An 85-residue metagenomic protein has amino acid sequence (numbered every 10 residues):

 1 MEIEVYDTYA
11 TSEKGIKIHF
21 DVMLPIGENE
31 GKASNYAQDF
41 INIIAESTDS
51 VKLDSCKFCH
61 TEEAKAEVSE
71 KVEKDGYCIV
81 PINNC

Functional and structural regions predicted by a protein language model:
M1-I18: Short, charged/polar N-terminal "headpieces" of proteins
T8-S12, N29, E46, K65-E67: Short, flexible coil/linker segments at or flanking structured domains
T8-T11, V22, H60, I79: Intrinsically disordered, low-complexity regions enriched in small/polar residues
T11-E13, P25-N29, I82-N84: Generic structural motif
I18-I44: Short, flexible N-terminal segments of the mature chain
Y36-C85: Acidic, low-complexity intrinsically disordered segments
